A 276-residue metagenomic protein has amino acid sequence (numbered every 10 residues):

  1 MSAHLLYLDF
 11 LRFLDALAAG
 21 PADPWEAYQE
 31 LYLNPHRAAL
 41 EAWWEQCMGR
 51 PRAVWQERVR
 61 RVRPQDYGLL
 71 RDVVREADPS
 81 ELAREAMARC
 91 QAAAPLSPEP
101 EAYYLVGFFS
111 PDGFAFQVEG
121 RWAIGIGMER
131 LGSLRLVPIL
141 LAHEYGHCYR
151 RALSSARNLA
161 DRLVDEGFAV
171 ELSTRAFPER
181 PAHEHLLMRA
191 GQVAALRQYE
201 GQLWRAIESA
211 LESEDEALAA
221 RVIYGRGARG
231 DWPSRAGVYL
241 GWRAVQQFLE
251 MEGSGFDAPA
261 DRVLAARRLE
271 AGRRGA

Functional and structural regions predicted by a protein language model:
M1-E76: Non-catalytic architectural context of zinc metalloproteases
S2-A18, L159-R205: Post-HExxH zinc-binding segment in Zn-dependent metallohydrolases
R63-E119, L134-R135: Auxiliary, metal-adjacent structural segments of Zn-dependent hydrolase domains
A77-E81, L136, L163, R235 (+1 more regions): Soluble non-cytosolic domains of exported or imported proteins
I126-L140: Short pre-active-site segment immediately N-terminal to the catalytic Zn-binding motif
G127-R130, L153-R162: Short helix/strand-bridging catalytic loops that position acidic/His residues to coordinate divalent metals and engage
I139-S155, E166-V170, T174: Active-site recognition of the HExxH zinc-binding catalytic motif
L203-A276: Pan-zinc metallopeptidase signature
